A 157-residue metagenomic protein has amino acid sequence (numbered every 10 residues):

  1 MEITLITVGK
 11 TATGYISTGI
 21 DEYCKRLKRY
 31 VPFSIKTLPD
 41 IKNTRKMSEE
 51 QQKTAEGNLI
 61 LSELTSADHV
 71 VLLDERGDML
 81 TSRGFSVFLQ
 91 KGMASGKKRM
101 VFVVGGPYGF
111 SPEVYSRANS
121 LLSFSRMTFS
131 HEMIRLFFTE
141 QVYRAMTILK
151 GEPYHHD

Functional and structural regions predicted by a protein language model:
M1-L27: N-terminal beta1-alpha1 ligand-phosphate binding loop
E2, K97-F102: Loop/turn-to-beta-strand initiation segments
L5, V71, G105, F138: Conserved RecA-like P-loop NTPase ATPase core
I6-V8, K36-L38, V103: Short hydrophobic segments within beta-strands
T11, E75-D78, G106-G109: Short glycine-rich anion-binding loops that position phosphate/pyrophosphate groups of nucleotides and phosphorylated
S17-I20, S82-S86, Y115, R135: Conserved strand-to-helix beginnings and helix N-cap segments that scaffold or border functional pockets
P32-S34, P39-K98: S-adenosyl-L-methionine/SAH cofactor-binding core of RNA-modifying enzymes
P112-H156: Structured adenosyl-cofactor binding patch, chiefly the S-adenosyl-L-methionine
